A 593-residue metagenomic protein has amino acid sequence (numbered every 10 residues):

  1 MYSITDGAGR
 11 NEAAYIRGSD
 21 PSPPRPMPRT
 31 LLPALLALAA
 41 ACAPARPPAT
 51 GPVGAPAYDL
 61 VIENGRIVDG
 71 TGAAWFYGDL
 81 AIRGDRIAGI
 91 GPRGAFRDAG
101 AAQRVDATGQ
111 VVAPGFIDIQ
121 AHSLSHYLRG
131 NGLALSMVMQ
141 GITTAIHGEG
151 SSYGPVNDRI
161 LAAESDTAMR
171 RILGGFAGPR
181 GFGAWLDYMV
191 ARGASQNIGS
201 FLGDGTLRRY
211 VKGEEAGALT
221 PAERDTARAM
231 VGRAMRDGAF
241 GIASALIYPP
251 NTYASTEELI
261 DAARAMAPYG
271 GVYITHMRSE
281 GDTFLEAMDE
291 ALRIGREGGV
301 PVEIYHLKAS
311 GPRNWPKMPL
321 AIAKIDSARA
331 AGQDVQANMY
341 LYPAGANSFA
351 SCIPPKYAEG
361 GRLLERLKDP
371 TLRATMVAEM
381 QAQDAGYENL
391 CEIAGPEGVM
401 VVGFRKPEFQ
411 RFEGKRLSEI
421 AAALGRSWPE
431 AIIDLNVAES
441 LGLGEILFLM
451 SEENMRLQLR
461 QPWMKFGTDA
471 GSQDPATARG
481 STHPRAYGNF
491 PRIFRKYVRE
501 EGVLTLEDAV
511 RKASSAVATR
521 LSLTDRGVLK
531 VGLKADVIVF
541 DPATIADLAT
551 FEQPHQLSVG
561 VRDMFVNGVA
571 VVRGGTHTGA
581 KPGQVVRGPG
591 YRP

Functional and structural regions predicted by a protein language model:
D20-L32: Bacterial N-terminal signal peptides that target proteins for export
A39-A41: C-terminal motif of bacterial Sec signal peptides marking the signal peptidase cleavage site
R46-L60, I67-G115, N131: Histidine-rich, glycine-flanked metal-binding segment
G51, I67-D79, L443-M450, N454-M455 (+2 more regions): Acidic, glycine-enriched loop/beta-strand segments at the rims of small-molecule binding/catalytic pockets
G65, D369, L457-W463, D469 (+2 more regions): C-terminal cap of metal-dependent C-N hydrolases
R104-A177: Metal-associated gating/positioning segment near the N- to mid-region
L186-M189, A194-Y248, A263, R293-R296 (+2 more regions): Active-site neighborhoods of metal-dependent hydrolases
R233-E290: Divalent metal-binding pocket/active-site signature
